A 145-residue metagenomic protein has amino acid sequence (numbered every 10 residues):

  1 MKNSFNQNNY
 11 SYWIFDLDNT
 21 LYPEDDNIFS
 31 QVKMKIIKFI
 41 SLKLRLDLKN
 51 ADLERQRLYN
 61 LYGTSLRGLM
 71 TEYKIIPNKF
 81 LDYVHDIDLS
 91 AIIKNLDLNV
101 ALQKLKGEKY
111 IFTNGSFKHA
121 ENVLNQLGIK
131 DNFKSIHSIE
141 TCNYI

Functional and structural regions predicted by a protein language model:
F5-F15, T20-D97, K118: N-terminal helical cap/lid subdomain that shapes the substrate entry/recognition surface in HAD-like hydrolases
L89, N99, C142-I145: A short acidic, often aromatic-flanked loop/helix-cap motif at beta-alpha or helix-coil junctions that lines enzyme
D97-K106: Catalytic-core regions built around general acid/base machinery
G107-I111: Short active-site oxyanion
T113-G115: Conserved phosphate-coupling serine/threonine residues in phosphotransfer and NTP-handling enzymes
F117-I145: Substrate-recognition "cap/lid" segment bordering the active-site pocket of phosphatases
